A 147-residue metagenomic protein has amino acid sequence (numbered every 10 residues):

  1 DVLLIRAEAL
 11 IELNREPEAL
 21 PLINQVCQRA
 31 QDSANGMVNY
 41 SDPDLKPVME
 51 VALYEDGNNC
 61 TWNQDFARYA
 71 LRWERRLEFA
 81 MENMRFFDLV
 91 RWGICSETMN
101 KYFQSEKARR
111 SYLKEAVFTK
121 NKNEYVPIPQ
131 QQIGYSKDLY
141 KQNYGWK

Functional and structural regions predicted by a protein language model:
D1-K147: Acidic/polar-rich alpha-helix caps and helix-coil junctions
